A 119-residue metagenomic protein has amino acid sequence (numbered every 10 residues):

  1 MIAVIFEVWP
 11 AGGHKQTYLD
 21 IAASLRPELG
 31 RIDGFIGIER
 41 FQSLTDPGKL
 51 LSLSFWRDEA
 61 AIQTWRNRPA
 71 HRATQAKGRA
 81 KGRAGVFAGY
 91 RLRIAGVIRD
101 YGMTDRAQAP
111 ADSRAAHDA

Functional and structural regions predicted by a protein language model:
M1-L50, E59-N67, K77-A119: Short S/T/G/P-rich N-terminal loop/turn motif that feeds into the first structured element of a domain
